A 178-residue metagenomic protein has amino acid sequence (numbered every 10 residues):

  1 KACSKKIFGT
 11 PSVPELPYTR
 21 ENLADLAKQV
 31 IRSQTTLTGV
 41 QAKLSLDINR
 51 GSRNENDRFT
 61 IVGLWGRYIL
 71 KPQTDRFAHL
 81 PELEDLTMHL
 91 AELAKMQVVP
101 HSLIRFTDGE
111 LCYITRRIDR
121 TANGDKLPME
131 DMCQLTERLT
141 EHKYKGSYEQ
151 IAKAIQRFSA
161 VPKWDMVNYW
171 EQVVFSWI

Functional and structural regions predicted by a protein language model:
K1-I178: Phosphate/dinucleotide-binding and metal-coordinating scaffold of catalytic cores in nucleotide-dependent enzymes
